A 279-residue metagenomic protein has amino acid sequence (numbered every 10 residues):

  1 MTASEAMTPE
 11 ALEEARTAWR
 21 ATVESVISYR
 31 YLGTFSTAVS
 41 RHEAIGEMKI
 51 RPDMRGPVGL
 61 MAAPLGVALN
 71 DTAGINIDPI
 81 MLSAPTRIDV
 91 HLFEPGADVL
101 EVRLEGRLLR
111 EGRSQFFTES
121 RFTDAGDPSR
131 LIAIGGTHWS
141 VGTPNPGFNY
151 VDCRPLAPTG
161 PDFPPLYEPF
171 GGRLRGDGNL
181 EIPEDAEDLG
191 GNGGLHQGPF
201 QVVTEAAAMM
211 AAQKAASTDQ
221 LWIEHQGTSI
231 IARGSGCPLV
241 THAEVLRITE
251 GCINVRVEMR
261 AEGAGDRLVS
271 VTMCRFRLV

Functional and structural regions predicted by a protein language model:
M1-E47, R51, G136-L189: Non-catalytic linker/capping segments at the edges of enzyme domains
T2-L12, D71, L82-S83, G96-V99 (+3 more regions): HotDog/MaoC-like acyl-thioester-processing domains
E5-E119, T123-I132: Ordered, small/hydrophobic-rich secondary-structure cores
E43-I45, R87, E101-R103, I134 (+5 more regions): Intrinsic-disorder/low-complexity, polar/charged segments enriched in Ser/Thr/Lys/Arg/Asp/Glu/Gln
I45-D71, I75-N76, R175-I223, G227-T228 (+1 more regions): A conserved, well-ordered hydrophobic junction motif at loop->secondary-structure transitions
E47, H91, H138, S229 (+1 more regions): Residues in well-ordered beta-strands of folded domains
K49, F93, P183, I231 (+1 more regions): A structural detector for beta-sheet-dominated domains
A73-R103, L108, A208-V240, V245: Hydrophobic beta-strand-centered segment that forms part of the acyl-chain substrate-binding groove
